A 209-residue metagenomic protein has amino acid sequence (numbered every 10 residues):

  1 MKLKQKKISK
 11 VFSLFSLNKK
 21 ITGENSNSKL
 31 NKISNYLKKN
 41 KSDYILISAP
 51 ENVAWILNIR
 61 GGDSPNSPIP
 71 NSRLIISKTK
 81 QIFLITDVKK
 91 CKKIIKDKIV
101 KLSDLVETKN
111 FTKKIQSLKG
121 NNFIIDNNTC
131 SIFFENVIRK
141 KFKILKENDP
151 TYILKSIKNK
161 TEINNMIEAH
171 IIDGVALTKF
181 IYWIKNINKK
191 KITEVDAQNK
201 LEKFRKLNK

Functional and structural regions predicted by a protein language model:
M1-K209: Active-site neighborhoods and metal-handling regions in enzymes and metal-associated proteins
